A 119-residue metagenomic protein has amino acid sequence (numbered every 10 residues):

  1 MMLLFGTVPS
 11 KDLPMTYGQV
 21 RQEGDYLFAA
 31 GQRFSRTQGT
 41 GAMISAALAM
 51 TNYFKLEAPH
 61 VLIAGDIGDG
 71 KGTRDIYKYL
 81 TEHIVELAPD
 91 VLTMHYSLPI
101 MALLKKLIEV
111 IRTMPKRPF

Functional and structural regions predicted by a protein language model:
M1-G24: Positively charged, low-complexity intrinsically disordered leader regions
M2-S10, R36-F119: Ribokinase/PfkB-type carbohydrate-kinase core domain
Y17-I44: Short catalytic helix/loop segments, enriched in acidic residues and glycine and frequently bearing histidine
